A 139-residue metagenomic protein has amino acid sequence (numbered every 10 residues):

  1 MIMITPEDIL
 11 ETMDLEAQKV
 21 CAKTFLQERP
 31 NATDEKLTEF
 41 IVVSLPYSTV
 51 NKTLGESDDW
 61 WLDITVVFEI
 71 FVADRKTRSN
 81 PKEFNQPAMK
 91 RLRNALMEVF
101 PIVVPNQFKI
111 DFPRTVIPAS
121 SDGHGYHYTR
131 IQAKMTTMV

Functional and structural regions predicted by a protein language model:
M1-F25, T33, Y47-V139: Charged, amphipathic alpha-helical segments and their flanking helix caps
R29: Short catalytic/ligand-gating loop segments at beta-alpha or beta-beta junctions within enzyme catalytic domains
K36-Y47: A short, hydrophobic beta-strand-centered structural micro-motif
